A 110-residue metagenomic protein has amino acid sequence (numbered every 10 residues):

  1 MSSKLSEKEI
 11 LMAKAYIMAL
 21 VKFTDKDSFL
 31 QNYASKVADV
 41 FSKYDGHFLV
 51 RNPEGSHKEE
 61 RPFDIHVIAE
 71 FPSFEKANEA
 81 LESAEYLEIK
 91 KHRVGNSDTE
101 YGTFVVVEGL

Functional and structural regions predicted by a protein language model:
S2-I65, P72-E82, V106-L110: Short S/T/G/P-rich N-terminal loop/turn motif that feeds into the first structured element of a domain
L87-S97: C-terminal structural segments of small proteins and small subunits
E100-Y101: Short, mixed-charge low-complexity intrinsically disordered segments
